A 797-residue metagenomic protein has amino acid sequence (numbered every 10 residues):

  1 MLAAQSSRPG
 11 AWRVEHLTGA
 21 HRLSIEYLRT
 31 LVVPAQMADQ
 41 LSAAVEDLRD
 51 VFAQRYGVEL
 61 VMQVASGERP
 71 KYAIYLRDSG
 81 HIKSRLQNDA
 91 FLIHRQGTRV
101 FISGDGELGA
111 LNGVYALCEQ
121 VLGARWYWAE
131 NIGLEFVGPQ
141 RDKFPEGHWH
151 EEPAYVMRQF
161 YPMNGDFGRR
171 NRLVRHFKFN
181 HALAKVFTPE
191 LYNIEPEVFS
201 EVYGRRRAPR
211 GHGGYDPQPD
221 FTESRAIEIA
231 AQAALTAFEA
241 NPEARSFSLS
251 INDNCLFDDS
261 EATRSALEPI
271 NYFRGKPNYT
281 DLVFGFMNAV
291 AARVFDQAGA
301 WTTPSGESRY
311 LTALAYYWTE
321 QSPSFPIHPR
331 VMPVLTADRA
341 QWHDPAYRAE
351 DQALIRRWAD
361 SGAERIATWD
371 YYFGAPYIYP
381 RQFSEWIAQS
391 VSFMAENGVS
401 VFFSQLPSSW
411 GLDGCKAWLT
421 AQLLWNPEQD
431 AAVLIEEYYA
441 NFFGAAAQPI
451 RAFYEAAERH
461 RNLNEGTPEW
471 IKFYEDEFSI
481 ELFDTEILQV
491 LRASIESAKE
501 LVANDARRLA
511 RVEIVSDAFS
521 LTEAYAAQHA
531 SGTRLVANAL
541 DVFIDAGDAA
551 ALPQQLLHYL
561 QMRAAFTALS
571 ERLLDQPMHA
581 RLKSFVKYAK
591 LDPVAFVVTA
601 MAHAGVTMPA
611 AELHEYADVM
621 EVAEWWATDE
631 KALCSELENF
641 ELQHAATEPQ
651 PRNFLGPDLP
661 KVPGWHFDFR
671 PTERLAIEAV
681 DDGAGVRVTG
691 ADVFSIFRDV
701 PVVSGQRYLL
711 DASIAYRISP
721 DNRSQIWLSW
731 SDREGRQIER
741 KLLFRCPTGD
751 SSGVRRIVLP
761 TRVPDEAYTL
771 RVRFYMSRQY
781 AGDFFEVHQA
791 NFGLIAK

Functional and structural regions predicted by a protein language model:
L2-H94, F144-P145: Acidic, contiguous N-terminal accessory segments
L23, Q36-D39, A43-D47, V51 (+5 more regions): Feature activates predominantly on carbohydrate-active enzymes
A65, L423-L655, F669, F694-I696 (+1 more regions): Catalytic domains of carbohydrate-active enzymes that cleave complex glycans
T222-E228, T236, H343, Y347-Q448 (+1 more regions): Structured mid-domain segments that build the active-site/substrate or prosthetic-cofactor binding neighborhood
A231-F238, F284-F295, D351-A359, I387 (+6 more regions): Generic structural signal for well-ordered alpha-helices, preferentially at hydrophobic/aromatic core positions
M287-Q321, I366-A375, S404-Q405: Aromatic-lined carbohydrate-recognition surfaces of secreted/lumenal glycan-active proteins
L311-R339, I378-F383, G411-A417, L521-S531: Substrate-binding cleft/loops of secretory-pathway carbohydrate-active enzymes
W625-K797: Extracellular and organelle-lumenal recognition/adhesion modules and their flexible linkers in secreted
